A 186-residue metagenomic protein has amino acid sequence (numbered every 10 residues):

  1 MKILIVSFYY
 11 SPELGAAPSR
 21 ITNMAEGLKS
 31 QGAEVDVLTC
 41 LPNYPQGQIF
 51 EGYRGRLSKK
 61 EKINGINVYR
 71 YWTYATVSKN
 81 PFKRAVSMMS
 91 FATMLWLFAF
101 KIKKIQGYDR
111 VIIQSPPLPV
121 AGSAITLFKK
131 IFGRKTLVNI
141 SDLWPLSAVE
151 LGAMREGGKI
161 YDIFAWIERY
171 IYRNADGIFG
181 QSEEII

Functional and structural regions predicted by a protein language model:
M1-N64: N-terminal subdomain of nucleotide-sugar transferases
T39-I102: A conserved catalytic-core segment of Leloir-type glycosyltransferases
K79-K83, A148-M154: Short acidic, glycine/proline-rich loop/turn micro-motifs
R84-F100, R110-S147: An aromatic- and histidine-rich active-site surface loop
F100, T126-F132, K159-I178: Membrane-proximal helix-turn-helix segments that form the acceptor-binding/catalytic region of lipid-linked
D109-R110, G177: Structural motif
Q181-E184: Carbohydrate-associated surface elements
